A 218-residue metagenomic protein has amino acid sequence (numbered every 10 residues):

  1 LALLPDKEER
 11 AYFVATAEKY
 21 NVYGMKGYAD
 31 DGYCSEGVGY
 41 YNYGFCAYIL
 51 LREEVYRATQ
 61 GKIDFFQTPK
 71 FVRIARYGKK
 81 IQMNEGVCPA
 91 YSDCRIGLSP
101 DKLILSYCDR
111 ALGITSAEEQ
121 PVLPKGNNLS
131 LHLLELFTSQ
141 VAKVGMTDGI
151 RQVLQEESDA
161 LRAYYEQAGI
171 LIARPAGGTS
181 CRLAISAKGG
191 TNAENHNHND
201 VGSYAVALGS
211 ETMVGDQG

Functional and structural regions predicted by a protein language model:
L1-G39, G145-Q155: Active-site lining segments of carbohydrate-active enzymes
A2-L3, D216-G218: Short, intrinsically disordered, charge-balanced linker/junction segments flanking boundaries in proteins
Y43-Q217: Carbohydrate-active enzyme catalytic cores, enriched for enzymes that act on polyanionic acidic polysaccharides
